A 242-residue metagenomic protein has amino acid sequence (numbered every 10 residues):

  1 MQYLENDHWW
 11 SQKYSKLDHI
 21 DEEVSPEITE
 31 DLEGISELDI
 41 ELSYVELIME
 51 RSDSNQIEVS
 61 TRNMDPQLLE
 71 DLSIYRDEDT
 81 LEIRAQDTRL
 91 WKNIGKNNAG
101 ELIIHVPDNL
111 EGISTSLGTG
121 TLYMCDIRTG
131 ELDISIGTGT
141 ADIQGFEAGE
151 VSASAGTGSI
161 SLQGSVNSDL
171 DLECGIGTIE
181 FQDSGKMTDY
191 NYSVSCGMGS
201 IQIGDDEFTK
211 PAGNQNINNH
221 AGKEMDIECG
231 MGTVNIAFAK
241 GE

Functional and structural regions predicted by a protein language model:
Q2-T80, E101-G112, L122-D126, S184 (+1 more regions): Short linear S-[DN]-x-LW-Φ motif typified by the pepsin-like aspartic protease active-site region
I28, Q144-F146, E150-E242: Short, surface-exposed interaction patches in beta-rich subdomains that mediate adhesion/assembly near membranes
S43, Y75-D77, G118, G137 (+4 more regions): Structural motif
E46-L47, G120-L122, G139-A141, G158-I160 (+1 more regions): Acidic Asp/Glu-based divalent-cation binding sites
N55-Q56, P66, R89-W91, G130 (+4 more regions): Short, surface-exposed beta-strand-loop junctions and turns on beta-sheet-rich folds
N63-M64, R84-I94: Secondary-structure transition/turn motif
N97-L102, A212: Extracellular beta-strand/beta-solenoid scaffold signature
S114-S154: Right-handed parallel beta-helix
